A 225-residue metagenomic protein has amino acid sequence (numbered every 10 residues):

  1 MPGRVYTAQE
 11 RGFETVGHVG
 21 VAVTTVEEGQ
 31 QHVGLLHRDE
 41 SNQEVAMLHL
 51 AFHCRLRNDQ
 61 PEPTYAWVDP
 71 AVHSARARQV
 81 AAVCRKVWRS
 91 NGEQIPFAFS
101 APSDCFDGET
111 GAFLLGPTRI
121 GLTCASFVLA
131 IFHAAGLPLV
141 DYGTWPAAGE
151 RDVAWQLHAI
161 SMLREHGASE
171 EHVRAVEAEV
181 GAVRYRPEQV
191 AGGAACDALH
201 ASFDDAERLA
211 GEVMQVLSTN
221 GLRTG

Functional and structural regions predicted by a protein language model:
M1-G225: Cysteine-nucleophile amide-bond enzymes
